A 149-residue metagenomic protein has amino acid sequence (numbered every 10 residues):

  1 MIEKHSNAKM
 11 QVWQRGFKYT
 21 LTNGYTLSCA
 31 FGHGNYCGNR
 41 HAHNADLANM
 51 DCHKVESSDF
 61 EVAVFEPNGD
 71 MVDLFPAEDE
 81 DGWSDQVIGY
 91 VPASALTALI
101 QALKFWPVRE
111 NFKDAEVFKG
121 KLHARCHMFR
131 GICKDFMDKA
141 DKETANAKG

Functional and structural regions predicted by a protein language model:
M1-A145, G149: Catalytic phosphate/metal-binding cores of nucleic-acid and nucleotide-processing enzymes, i.e., regions that mediate
